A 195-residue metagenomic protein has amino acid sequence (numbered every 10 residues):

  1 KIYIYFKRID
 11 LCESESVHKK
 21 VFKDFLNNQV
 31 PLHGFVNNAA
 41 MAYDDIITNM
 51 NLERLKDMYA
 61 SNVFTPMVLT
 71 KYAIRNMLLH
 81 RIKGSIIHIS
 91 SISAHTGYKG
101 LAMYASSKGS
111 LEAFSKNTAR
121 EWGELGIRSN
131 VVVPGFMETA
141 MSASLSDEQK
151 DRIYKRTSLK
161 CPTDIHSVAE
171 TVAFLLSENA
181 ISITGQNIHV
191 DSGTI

Functional and structural regions predicted by a protein language model:
H33, M41, T48-V68, I87 (+2 more regions): Catalytic Tyr-X3-Lys loop
N38-Y43, G193: Conserved NAD(P)H cofactor-binding loop of Rossmann-fold oxidoreductase domains
A42-K56, R75, G100-M103, M141-D147: Conserved mid-core segment of classical short-chain dehydrogenase/reductases
T48, T96-A102, E124, K160 (+1 more regions): Active-site loop immediately N-terminal to the catalytic Tyr-X3-Lys motif of short-chain dehydrogenase/reductase
T70, S107, S115: Active-site helix of classical SDR
R75, L79, R120-E124, I181: Alpha-helical segment proximal to the catalytic Tyr-Lys
S91: Residue(s) in the substrate-gating loop at a strand-loop-helix junction that position the organic substrate next
C161-V190: C-terminal substrate-recognition "lid" of short-chain dehydrogenase/reductases
